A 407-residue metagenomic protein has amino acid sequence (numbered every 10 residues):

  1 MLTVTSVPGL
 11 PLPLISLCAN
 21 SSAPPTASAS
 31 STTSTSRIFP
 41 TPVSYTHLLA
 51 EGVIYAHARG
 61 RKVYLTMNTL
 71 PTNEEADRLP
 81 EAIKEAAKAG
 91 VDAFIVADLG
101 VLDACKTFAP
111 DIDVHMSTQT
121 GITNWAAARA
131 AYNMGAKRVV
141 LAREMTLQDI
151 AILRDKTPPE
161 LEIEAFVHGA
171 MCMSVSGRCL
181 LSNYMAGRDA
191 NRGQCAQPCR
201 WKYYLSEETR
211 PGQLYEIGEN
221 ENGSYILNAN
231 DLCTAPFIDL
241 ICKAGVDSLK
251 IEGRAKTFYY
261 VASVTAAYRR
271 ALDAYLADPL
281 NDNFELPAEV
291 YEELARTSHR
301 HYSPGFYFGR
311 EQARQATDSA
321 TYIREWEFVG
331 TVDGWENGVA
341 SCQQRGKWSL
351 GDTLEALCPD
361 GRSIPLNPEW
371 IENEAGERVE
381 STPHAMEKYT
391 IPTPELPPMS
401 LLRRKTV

Functional and structural regions predicted by a protein language model:
L2, L10-L17: Leucine-biased recognition of intrinsically disordered, low-complexity hydrophobic segments
S6, S16-F39: Low-acidity, Ser/Thr- and Arg-rich intrinsically disordered low-complexity segments
T46-H47: Conserved small/polar residues in nucleotide/adenosyl-binding loops
G52-T69, E74-P80, A87, D113 (+3 more regions): Surface-exposed amphipathic alpha-helical tracts and adjacent flexible/coil segments at the periphery of soluble enzymes
V96: Nuclease catalytic cores that cleave nucleic-acid phosphodiester bonds, predominantly acidic two-metal-ion
G100-V101: Alpha-helix capping/helix-boundary segments
T107-F108, A130: Hydrophobic, small-residue-rich alpha-helical packing segments that form membrane-like cores
I112-T123: Gly/Gly-Pro- and Ser/Thr-rich, intrinsically disordered tail segments characteristic of DNA damage-repair and tolerance
